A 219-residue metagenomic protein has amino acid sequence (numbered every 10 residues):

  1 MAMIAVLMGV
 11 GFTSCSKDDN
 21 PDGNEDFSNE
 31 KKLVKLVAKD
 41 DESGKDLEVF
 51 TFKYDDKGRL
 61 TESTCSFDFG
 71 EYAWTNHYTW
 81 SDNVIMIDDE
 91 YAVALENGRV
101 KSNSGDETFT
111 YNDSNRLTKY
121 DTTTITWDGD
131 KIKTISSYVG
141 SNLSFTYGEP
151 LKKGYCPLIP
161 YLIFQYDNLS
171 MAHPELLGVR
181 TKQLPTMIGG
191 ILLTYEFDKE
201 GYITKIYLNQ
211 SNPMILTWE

Functional and structural regions predicted by a protein language model:
M1-G9: Sec-dependent N-terminal signal peptides
V10-S14: C-terminal motif of bacterial Sec signal peptides marking the signal peptidase cleavage site
K17-E219: Buried hydrophobic residues that stabilize the cores of well-folded domains
